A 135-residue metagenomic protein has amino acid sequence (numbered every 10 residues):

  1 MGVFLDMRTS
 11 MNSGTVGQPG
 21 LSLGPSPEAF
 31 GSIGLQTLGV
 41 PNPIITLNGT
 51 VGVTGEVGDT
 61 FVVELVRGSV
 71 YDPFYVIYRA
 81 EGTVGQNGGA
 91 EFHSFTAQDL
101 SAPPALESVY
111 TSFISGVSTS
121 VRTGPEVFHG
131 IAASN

Functional and structural regions predicted by a protein language model:
M1-I44, E56, H129-N135: Terminal (often C-terminal
L47: Aromatic- and Gly/Pro-rich donor/ligand-binding loops that form nucleotide- or phosphate-bearing donor binding pockets
T50-E107, F113-N135: Terminal beta-strand-rich extracellular "head" domains that mediate receptor/glycan or other ligand binding
